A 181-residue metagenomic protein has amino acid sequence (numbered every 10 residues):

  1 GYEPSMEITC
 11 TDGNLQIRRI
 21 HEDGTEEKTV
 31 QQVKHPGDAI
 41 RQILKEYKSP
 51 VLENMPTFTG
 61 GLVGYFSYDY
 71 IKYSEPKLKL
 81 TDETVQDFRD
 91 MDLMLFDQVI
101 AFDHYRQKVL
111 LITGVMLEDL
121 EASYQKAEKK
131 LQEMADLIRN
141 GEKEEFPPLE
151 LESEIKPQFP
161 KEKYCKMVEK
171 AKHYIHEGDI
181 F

Functional and structural regions predicted by a protein language model:
G1-Q32, Y68, K72-F181: Extended accessory regions or peripheral subdomains of proteins
P36-E53, P76-D87: Short acidic (Asp/Glu) patches
K48-P56, R139-F146: Short, flexible active-site-proximal loops enriched in glycine and acidic residues
N54-T57, M167-E169: Short hydrophobic "helix-edge" motifs at membrane interfaces and signal-peptide entry regions
